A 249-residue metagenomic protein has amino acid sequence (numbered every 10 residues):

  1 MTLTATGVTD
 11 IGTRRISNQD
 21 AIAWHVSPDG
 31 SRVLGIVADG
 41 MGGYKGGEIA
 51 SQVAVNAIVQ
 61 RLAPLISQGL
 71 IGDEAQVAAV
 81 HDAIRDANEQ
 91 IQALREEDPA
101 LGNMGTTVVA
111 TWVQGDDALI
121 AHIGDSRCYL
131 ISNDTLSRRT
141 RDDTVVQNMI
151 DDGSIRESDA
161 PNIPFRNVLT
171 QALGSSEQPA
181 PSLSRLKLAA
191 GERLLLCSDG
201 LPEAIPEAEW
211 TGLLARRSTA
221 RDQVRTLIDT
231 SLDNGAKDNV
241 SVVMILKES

Functional and structural regions predicted by a protein language model:
M1-S249: PP2C/PPM-type serine/threonine phosphatase catalytic domain
